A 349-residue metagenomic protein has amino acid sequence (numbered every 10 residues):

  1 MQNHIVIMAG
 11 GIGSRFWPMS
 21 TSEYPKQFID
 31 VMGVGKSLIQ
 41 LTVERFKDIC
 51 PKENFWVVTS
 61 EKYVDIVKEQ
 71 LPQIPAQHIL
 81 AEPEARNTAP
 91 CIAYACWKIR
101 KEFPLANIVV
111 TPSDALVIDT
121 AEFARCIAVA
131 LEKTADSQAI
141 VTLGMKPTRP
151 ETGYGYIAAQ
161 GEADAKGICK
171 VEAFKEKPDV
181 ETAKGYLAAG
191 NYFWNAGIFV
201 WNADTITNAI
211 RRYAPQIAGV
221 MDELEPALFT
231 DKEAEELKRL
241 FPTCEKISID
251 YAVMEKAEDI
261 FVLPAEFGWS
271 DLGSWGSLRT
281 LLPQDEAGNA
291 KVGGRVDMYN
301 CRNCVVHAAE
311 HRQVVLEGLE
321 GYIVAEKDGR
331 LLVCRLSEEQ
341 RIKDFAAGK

Functional and structural regions predicted by a protein language model:
M1-I7, S14-S22, G33-P112, I118-E122 (+1 more regions): Conserved N-terminal catalytic core of the sugar/cofactor nucleotidyltransferase
M1-N3, K52-E53, P75-A76, F103-A106 (+9 more regions): Short coil/turn connectors at secondary-structure junctions
M8-A9, V58, V109-P112, T142-K146 (+3 more regions): Short beta-strand segments
I39, A95, D114, I157 (+3 more regions): Residue-level signal for inorganic ion chemistry
V57, L80-A81, V110, V141-M145 (+2 more regions): General beta-strand structural signal in soluble alpha/beta enzymes
T120-F241, F261, H311, R335-L336: Conserved core of the sugar-phosphate nucleotidyltransferase
A203-K349: Left-handed beta-helix
